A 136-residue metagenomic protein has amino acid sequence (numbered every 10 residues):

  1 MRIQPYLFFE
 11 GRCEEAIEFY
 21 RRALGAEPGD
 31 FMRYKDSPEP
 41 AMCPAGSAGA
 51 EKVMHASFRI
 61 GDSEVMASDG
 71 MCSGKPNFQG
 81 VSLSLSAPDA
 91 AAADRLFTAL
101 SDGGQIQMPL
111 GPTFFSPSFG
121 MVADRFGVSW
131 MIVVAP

Functional and structural regions predicted by a protein language model:
I3, L24, G29-M32, K52 (+3 more regions): Vicinal oxygen chelate
L7-D62: Core segments of cupin and vicinal oxygen chelate
